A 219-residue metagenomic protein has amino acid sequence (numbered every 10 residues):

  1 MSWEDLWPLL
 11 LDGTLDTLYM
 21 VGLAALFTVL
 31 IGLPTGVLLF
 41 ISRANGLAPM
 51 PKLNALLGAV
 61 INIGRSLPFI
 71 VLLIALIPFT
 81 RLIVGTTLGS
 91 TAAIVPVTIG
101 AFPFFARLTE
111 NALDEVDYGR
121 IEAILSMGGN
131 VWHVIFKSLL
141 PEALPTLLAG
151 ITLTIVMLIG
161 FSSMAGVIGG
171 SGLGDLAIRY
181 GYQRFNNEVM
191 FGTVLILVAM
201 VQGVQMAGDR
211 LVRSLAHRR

Functional and structural regions predicted by a protein language model:
M1-W7, I168: Short membrane-interfacial helix/loop motifs at transmembrane-helix boundaries
L9-D114, A149-V156, I196-V204: Membrane-water interface segments at the C-terminal ends of transmembrane alpha-helices in multi-pass inner-membrane
L10, T14, L18, V60-I63 (+5 more regions): Hydrophobic alpha-helical elements at and bordering transmembrane segments of multi-pass membrane proteins
L38, S42-A44, S126, F191-R219: C-terminal transmembrane helix and the adjacent membrane-cytosol boundary/short C-terminal tail of inner/organellar
L88-S90, V131, N187: Alpha-helix N-cap/start motif
L113-A143, Q183: Short helix-to-coil transition segments within interhelical loops that connect adjacent transmembrane helices
V131-M164: Transmembrane alpha-helices
F161-F191, L195-I196, A216: Glycine-rich helix-loop "coupling/hinge" segments at transmembrane-helix boundaries in multipass transporters
